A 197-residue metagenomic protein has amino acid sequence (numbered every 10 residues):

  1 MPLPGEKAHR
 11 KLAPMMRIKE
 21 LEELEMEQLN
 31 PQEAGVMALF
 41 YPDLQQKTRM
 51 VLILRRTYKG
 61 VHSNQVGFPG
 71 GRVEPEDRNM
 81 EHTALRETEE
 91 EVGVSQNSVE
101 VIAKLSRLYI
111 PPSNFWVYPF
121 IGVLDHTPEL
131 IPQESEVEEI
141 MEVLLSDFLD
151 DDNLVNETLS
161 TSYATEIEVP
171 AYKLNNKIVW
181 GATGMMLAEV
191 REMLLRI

Functional and structural regions predicted by a protein language model:
M1-G67, R72-E90, V94-T127, T165-I197: N-terminal leader/linker segments that precede catalytic domains of diphosphate-processing enzymes
P132-K173: NUDIX/MutT-family hydrolases
